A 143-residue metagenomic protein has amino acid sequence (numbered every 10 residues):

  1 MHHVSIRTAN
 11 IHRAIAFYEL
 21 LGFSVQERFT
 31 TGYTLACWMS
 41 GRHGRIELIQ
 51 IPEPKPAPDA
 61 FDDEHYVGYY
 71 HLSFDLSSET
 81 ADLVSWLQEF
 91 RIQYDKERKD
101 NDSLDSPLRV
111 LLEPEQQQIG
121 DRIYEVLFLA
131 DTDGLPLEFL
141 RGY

Functional and structural regions predicted by a protein language model:
M1-N10, C37-M39, D59-Y94, E125-A130: Vicinal oxygen chelate
I6-I46, Q50-P52: Core segments of cupin and vicinal oxygen chelate
T34, E53-A60, E113-E115: A short, acidic/glycine-rich surface segment
C37, V84-Y143: Vicinal oxygen chelate
G44-E47, P56-A57, G134-L135: Short, charged/polar, Gly/Pro-enriched secondary-structure boundary elements
I51-E53, G142-Y143: Acetyl-CoA-dependent GNAT
